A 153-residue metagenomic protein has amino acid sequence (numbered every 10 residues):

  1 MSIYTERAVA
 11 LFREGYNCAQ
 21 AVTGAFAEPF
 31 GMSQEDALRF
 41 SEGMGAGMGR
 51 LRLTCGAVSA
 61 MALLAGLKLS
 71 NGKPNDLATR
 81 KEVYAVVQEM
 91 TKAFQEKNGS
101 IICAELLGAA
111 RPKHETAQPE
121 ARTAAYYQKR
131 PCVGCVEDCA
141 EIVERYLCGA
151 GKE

Functional and structural regions predicted by a protein language model:
M1-E14: Polybasic, low-complexity association/targeting segments
F12-G15, F26, F30, M48 (+4 more regions): Structural signal for hydrophobic packing residues in well-ordered secondary-structure cores of soluble enzyme domains
E14-C18, M32, L53, P131 (+1 more regions): Short, contiguous, pocket-lining structural segments that sit at or immediately flank catalytic/ligand-binding sites
Y16, M44-L63: Glycine/serine-rich anion-binding loops at beta->alpha junctions that coordinate negatively charged ligand groups
F26-G43, P112-A117: Acidic-glycine-rich active-site phosphate/pyrophosphate-binding loop
P29-R39, A65-V86, G151: Phosphate-handling active-site elements
Y84-E153: C-terminal binding/interaction regions
